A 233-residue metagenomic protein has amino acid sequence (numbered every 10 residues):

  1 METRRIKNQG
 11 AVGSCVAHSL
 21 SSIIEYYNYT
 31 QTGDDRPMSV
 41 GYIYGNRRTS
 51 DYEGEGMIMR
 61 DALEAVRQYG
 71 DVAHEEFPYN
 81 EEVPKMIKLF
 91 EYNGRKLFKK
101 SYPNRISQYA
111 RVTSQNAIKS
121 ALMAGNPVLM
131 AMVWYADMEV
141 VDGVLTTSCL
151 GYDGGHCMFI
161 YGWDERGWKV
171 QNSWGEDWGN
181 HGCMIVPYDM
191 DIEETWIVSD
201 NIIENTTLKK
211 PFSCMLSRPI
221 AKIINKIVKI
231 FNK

Functional and structural regions predicted by a protein language model:
M1, P37-Y42, N93-R95: Short amphipathic alpha-helical segments, especially helix-boundary/capping motifs
M1-G10: Asp/Glu-centered strand-loop micro-motifs enriched in Gly/Pro and often flanked by an aromatic residue
E2, G33, W174-E176: Homeobox/homeodomain signature
A11, A17-E25, T49-Q171, E176-A221: Predominantly the structural core of cysteine protease catalytic domains
E25-Y42: Phosphate-handling active-site elements
M38-R48, V133: Acidic/histidine-rich, metal-coordinating catalytic segments
A221-K233: Low-complexity, charge- and small-residue-enriched intrinsically disordered regions
